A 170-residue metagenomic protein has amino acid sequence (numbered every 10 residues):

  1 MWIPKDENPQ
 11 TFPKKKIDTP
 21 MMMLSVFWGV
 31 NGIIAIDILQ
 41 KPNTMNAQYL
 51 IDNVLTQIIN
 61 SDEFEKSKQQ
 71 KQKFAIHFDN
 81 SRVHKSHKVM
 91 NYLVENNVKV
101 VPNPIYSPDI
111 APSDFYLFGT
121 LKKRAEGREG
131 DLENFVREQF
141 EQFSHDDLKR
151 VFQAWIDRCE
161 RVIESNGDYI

Functional and structural regions predicted by a protein language model:
M1-Q57, S61, N166: Extended, low-complexity cationic-aromatic segments
F12, H77-N80, V94-P112: RNase H-like polynucleotidyl transferase catalytic core
K16-M21, F27, S67-Q70, Y92-E95 (+1 more regions): Intrinsically disordered, low-complexity regulatory regions enriched in Ser/Pro/Gly/Thr and acidic residues
V26, V54, I76-D79, L93 (+4 more regions): Mobile genetic element proteins and their domesticated derivatives, centered on retroelements and DNA transposons
Q48, S81-H84: C-terminal catalytic core of Y-nucleophile DNA break-rejoin enzymes
I58-K73: Cytochrome P450 catalytic-domain "roof"
S113-I170: C-terminal anion-handling pockets and recognition modules
